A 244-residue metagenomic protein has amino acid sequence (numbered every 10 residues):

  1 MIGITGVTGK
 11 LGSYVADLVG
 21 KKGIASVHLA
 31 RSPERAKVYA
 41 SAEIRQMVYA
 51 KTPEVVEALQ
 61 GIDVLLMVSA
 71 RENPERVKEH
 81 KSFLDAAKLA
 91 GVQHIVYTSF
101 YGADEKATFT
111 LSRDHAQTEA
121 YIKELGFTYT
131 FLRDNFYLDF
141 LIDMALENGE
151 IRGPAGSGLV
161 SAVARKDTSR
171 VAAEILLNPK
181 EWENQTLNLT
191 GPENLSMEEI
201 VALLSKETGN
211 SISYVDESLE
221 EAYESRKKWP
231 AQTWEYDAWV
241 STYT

Functional and structural regions predicted by a protein language model:
I2-A36, A50-I62, R71-K81, D85-H94 (+2 more regions): Oxidoreductase cofactor-interface core, primarily capturing Rossmann-like NAD(P)-dependent enzymes
A40-K51: Rossmann-fold cofactor-recognition segment
L66-V68: Periplasmic-binding protein-like
A238-T244: Short, intrinsically disordered, charge-balanced linker/junction segments flanking boundaries in proteins
